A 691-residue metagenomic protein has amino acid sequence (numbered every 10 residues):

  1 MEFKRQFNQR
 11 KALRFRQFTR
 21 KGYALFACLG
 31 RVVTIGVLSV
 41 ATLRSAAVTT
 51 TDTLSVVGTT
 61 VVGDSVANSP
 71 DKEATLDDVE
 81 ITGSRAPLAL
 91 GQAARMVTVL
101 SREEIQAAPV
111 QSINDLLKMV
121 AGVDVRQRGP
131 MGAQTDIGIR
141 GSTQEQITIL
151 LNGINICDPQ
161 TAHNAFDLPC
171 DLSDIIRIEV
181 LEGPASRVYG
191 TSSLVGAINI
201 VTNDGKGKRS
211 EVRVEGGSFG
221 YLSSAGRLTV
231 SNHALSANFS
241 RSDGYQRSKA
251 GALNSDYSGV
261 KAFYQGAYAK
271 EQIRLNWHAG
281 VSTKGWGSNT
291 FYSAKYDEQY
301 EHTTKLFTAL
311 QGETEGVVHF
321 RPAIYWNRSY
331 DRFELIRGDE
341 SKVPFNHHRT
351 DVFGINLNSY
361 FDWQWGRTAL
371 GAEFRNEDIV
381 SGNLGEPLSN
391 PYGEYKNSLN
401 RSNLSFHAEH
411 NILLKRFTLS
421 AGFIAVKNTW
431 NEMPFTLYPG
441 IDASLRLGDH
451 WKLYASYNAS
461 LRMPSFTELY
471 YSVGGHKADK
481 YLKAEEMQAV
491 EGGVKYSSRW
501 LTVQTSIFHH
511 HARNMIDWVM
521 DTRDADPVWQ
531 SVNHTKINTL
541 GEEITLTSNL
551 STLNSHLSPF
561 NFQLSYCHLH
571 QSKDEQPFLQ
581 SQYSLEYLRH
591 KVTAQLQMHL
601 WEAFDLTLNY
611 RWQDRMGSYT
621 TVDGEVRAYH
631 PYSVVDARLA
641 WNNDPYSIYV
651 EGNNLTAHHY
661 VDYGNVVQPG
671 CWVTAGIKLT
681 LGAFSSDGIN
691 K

Functional and structural regions predicted by a protein language model:
T75-Q106, D136: N-terminal periplasmic "start-of-domain" segments of outer-membrane beta-barrel proteins
N114, K118-I154, D158: Extracytoplasmic beta-strand/coil segments of soluble accessory domains associated with Gram-negative outer-membrane
N155-E182, V201: Short acidic/polar hinge/loop motifs at secondary-structure boundaries that mediate gating or recognition
S186-R187, N199, E215, R227-T303: Periplasmic-side early beta-strands and strand-to-turn transitions of outer-membrane beta-barrels
G217, S293-G316, H348-T350, E432 (+6 more regions): Outer-membrane beta-barrel signature, preferentially recognizing the C-terminal barrel domain of Gram-negative
V260, R513, W612-Y619, A637-K691: C-terminal beta-signal and adjacent terminal beta-strands/loops of Gram-negative outer-membrane beta-barrel proteins
A267-T283, H302-T436, G440, S444-R446 (+4 more regions): Face-selective signature of the C-terminal outer-membrane beta-barrel domain
L413-L419, H509-H511, N533-T620, T656 (+1 more regions): Gram-negative outer-membrane beta-barrel transporters
